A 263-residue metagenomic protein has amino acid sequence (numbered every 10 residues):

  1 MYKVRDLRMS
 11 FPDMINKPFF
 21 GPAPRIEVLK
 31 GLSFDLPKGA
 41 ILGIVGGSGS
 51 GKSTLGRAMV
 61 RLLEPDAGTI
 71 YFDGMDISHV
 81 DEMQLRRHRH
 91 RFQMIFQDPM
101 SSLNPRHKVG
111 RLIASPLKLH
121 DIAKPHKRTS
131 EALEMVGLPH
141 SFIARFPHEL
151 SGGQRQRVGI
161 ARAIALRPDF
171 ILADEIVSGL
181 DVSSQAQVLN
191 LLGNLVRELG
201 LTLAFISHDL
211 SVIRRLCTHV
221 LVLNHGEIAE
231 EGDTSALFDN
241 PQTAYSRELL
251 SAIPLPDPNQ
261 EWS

Functional and structural regions predicted by a protein language model:
D13-F20, R25, E231-S263: Short catalytic/signature loops enriched in Gly
P18-A23, I77-Q93, L119, A236-P241: ABC ATPase NBD coupling module
V60: Helix-to-loop junction immediately C-terminal to a conserved catalytic motif
G68-D76: Conserved ABC transporter NBD signature motif
H126-S141, L250-S251: Conserved ABC ATPase "signature" region
F146-L150, Q154: Conserved ABC ATPase signature
